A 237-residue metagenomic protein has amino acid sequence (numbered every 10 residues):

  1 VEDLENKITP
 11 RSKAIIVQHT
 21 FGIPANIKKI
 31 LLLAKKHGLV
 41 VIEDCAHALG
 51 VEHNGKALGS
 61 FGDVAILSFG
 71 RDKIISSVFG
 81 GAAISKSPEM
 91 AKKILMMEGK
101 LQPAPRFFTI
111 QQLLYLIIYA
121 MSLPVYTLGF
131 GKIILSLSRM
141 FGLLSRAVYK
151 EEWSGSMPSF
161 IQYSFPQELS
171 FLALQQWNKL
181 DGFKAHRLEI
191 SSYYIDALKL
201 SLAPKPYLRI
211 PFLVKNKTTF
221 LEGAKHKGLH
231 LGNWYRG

Functional and structural regions predicted by a protein language model:
E2, N6, A14-Q18, I27-K29 (+2 more regions): PLP-dependent aminotransferase class I/II
E2-M96, K100-P103: Active-site phosphate-binding strand-loop segment of PLP-dependent enzymes
